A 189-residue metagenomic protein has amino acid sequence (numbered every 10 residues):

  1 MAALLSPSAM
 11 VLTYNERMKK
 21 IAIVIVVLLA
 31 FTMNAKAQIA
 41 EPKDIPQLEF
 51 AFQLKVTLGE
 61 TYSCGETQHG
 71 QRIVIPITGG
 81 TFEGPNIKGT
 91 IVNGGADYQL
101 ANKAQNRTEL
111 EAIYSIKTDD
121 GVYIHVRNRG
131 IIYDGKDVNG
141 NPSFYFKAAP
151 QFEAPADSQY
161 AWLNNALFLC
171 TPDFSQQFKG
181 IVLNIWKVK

Functional and structural regions predicted by a protein language model:
M1-A40: Bacterial Sec-dependent N-terminal signal peptides
Q38-K189: Beta-strand-enriched cores of mature, soluble protein domains
